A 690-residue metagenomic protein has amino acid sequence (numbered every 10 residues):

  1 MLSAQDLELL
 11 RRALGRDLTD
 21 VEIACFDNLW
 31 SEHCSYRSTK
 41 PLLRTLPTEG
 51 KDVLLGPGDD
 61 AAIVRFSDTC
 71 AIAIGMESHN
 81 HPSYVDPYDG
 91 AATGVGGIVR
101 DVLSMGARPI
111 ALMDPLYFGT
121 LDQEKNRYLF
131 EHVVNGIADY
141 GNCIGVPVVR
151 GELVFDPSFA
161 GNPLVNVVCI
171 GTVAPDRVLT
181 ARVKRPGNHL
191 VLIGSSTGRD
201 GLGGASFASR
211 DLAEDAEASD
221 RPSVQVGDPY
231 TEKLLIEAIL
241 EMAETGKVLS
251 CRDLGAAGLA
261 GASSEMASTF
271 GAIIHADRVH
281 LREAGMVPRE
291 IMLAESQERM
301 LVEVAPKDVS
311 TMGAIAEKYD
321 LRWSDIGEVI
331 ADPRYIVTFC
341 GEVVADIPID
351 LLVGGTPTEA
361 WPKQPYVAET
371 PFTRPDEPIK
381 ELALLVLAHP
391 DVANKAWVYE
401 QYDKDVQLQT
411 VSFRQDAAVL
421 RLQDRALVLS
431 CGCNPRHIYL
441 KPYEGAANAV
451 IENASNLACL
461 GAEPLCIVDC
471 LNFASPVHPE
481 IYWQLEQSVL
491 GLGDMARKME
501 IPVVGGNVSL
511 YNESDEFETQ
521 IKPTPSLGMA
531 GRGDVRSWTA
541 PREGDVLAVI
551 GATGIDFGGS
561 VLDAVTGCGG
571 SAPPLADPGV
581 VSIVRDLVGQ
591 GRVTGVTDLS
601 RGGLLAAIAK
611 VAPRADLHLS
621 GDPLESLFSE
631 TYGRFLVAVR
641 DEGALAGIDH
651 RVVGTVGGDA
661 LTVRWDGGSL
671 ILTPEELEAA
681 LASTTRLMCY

Functional and structural regions predicted by a protein language model:
D6, L14-I23, G161-P163, V248 (+6 more regions): Glycine-/charge-enriched secondary-structure boundary and capping motifs
G15, A24-L234, L240-L249, S264 (+4 more regions): Glycine-rich phosphate/pyrophosphate-binding loop regions near the starts of catalytic domains
